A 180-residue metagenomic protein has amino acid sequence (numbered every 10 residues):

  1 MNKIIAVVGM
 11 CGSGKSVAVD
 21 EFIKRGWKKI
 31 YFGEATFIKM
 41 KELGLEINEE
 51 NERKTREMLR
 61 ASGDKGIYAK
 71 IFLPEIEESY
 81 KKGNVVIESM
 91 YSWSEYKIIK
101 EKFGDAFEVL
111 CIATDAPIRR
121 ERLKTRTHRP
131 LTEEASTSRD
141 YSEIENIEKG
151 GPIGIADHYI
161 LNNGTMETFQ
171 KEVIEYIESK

Functional and structural regions predicted by a protein language model:
M10, F22: P-loop (Walker A) phosphate-binding loop of NTP-binding proteins
K15: Conserved lysine of the Walker
A18: Hydrophobic positions on the alpha1 helix immediately C-terminal to the Walker A/P-loop
K28-V86, M90-I98, R129, E134-A135: ATP-dependent small-molecule kinase phosphotransfer cores that center on conserved nucleotide phosphate-binding segments
K29, E108-V109, H158-L161: Short, well-ordered beta-strand core segments
G66, K124-S179: Small-molecule kinase domains that catalyze NTP-dependent phosphoryl transfer to phosphate-bearing small molecules
E88-S89, K102-T127: Conserved phosphate-donor/acceptor-positioning beta-strand/loop module used by diverse small-molecule
